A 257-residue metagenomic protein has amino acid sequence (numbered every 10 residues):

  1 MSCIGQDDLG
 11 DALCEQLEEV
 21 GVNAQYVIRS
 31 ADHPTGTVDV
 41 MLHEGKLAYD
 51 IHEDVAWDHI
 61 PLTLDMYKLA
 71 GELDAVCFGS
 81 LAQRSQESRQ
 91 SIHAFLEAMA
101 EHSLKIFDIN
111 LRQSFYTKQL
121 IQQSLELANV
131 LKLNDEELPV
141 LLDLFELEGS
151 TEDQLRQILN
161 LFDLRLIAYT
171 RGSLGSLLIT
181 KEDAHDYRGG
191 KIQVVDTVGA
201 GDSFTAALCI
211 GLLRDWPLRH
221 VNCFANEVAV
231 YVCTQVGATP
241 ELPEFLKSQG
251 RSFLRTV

Functional and structural regions predicted by a protein language model:
M1-S80, S248-V257: Conserved N-terminal subdomain of the carbohydrate kinase-like
S2-G5, I109, R171: Short beta-strand/turn micro-motifs composed of small residues that flank or help shape donor/cofactor-binding pockets
V22-Q25, L73, S103-L104, A128 (+2 more regions): A structural micro-motif
D50, L141, V232: Residues that scaffold the ATP/ADP-binding catalytic core of kinase and kinase-like folds
D65-M66, I121, L155, V194: Acidic, amphipathic alpha-helical patches
K68-L69, Q123-S124, I158-N160: Structural alpha-helical scaffold elements that stabilize or flank donor/cofactor-binding regions in carbohydrate
A75, G79-D153, L174-G175: Conserved beta-alpha-beta core of the PfkB/ribokinase-like small-molecule kinase fold
G149-V257: Conserved phosphate-binding/catalytic region of the ribokinase-like
